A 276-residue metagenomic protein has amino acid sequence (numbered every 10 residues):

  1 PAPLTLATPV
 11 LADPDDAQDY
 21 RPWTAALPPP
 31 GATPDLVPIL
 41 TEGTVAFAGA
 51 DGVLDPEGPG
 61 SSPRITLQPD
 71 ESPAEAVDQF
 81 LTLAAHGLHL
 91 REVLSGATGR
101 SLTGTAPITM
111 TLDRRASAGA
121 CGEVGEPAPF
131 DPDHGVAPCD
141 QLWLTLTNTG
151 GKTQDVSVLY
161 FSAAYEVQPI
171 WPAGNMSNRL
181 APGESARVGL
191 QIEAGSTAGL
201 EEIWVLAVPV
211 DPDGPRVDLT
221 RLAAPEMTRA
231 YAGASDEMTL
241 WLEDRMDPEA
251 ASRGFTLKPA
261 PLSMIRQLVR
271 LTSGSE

Functional and structural regions predicted by a protein language model:
P1-E276: Secretory-pathway glycoprotein ectodomains that are cysteine- and/or Ser/Thr/Pro-rich
